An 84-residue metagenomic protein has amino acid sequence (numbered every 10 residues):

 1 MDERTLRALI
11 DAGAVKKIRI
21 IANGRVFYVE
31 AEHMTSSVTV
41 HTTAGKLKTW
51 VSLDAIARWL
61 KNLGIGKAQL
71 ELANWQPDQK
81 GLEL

Functional and structural regions predicted by a protein language model:
M1-R4, T39-A44, L84: N-terminal start-of-chain detector that recognizes signal peptides and the immediate post-cleavage beginning
M1-Y28, M34: Short N-terminal "domain-start" leader segments that mark the transition from disordered tails or signal peptides into
G13, T35-S37, G64, G81: Glycine-centered secondary-structure boundary/capping sites
I20-A44, L70-W75: Short aromatic-glycine-(Arg/Gly/Cys) micro-motifs in beta-strand/loop hairpins
L47: Basic nucleic-acid-binding interfaces
V51-G64: A short, charged, amphipathic alpha-helix used as a generic interaction element across diverse proteins
L63, L72-W75, K80-L84: Intrinsically disordered, low-complexity regions
K67: Small, basic N-terminal interaction modules of short regulatory proteins
